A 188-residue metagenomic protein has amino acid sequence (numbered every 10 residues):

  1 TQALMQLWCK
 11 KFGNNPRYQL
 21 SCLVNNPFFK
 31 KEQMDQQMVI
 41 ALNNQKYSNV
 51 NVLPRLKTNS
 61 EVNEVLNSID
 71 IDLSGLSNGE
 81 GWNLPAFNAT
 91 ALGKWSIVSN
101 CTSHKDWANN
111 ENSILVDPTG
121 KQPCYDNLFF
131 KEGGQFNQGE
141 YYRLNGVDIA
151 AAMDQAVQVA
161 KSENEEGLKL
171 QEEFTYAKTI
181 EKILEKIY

Functional and structural regions predicted by a protein language model:
T1-K10: A conserved mid-protein helix/loop that constitutes part of the nucleotide-sugar donor-binding site
Y18-D35: Glycosyltransferase donor-sugar binding loop
K31-S60, E64: Nucleotide-activated donor-binding/catalytic signature segment of Leloir-type glycosyltransferases, i.e., the conserved
N63, A86-W95, T102-D106: Short alpha-helical segment that forms part of, or immediately flanks, the ligand-binding pocket in carbohydrate-active
E64-G81, K94: Acidic donor-binding loop of glycosyltransferase active sites
W95-V98, I114-L115: Short hydrophobic beta-strand element within catalytic cores of glycosyltransferases and related nucleotide-activated
K105-Q155: Change "using UDP/GDP/dTDP sugars" to "using nucleotide sugars
E140-D148, Q158-I187: A charged, aromatic-enriched C-terminal amphipathic alpha-helix characteristic of glycosyltransferases across folds
